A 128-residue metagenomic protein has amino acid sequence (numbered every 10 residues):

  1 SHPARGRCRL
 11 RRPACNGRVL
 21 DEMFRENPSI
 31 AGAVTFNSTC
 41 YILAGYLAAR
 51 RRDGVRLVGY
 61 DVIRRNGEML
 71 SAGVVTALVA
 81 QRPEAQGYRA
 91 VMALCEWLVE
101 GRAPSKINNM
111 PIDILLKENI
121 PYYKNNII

Functional and structural regions predicted by a protein language model:
S1-R5, I30: Short, structured loop/turn "capping" segments at alpha-beta junctions
A4-G6, A77, D113: Structural signal for short hydrophobic segments within the conserved structured cores of catalytic domains across
R9-R65: Hydrophobic alpha-helical
I63-V75: Flexible loop/hinge segments that line or gate small-molecule binding clefts
A72-E84: Short beta-strand elements at the ligand-binding edges of bilobed clamshell
R82-I128: Hinge/cleft segment of the Venus flytrap/periplasmic-binding protein
